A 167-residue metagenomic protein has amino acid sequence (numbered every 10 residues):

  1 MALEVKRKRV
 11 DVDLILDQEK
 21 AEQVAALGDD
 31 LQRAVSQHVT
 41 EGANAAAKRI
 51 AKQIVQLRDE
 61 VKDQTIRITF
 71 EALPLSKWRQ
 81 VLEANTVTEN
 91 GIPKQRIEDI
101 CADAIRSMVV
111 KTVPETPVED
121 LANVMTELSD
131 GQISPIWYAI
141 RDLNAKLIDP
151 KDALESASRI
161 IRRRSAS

Functional and structural regions predicted by a protein language model:
M1-K6: Short, intrinsically disordered N-terminal pre-domain segments
K8-V10, D142: Nucleic-acid-interacting cores, centered on viral/eukaryotic replication and modification enzymes
D11-D17, A21-Q23: Predominantly late transmembrane helices and immediately cytosolic-facing juxtamembrane segments
A21-S167: Short, surface-exposed, charged amphipathic helix/loop patches that serve as local interaction elements
